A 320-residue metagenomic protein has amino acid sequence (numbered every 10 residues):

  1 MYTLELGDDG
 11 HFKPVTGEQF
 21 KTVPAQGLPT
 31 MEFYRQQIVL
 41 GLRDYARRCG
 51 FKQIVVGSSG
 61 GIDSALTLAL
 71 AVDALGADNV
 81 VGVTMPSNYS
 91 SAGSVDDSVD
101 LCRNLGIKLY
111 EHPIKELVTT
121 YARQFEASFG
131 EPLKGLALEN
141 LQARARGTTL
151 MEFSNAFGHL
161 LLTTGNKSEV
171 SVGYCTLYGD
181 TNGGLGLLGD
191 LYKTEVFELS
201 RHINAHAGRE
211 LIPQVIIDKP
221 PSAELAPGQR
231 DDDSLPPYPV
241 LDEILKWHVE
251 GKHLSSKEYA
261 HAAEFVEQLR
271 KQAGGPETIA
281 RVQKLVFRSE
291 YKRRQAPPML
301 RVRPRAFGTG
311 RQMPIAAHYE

Functional and structural regions predicted by a protein language model:
M1: CN hydrolase (nitrilase-like) catalytic-core segments centered on the catalytic cysteine and neighboring Lys/Glu
L6-S59, S64-E320: ATP/NTP-dependent adenylation/nucleotidyl-transfer catalytic domains that generate, transfer, or process NMP-activated
